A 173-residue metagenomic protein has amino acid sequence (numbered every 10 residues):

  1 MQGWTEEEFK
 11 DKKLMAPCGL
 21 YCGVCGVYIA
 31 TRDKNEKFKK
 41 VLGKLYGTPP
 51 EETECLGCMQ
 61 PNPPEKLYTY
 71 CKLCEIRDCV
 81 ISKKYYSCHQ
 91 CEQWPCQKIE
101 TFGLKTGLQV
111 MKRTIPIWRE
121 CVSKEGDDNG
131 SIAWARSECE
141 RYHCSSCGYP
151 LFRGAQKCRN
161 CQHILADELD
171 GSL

Functional and structural regions predicted by a protein language model:
M1-G3, D170-L173: Mixed-charge, low-complexity intrinsically disordered regions
Q2-H89, Q93-G126: Hydrophobic scaffolds flanking metal-cofactor catalytic centers in soluble metalloenzymes
C55, C88, C144-C147, C158-C161: Short cysteine-rich clusters marking metal-coordination/redox-active sites
V80-Y86, L151-K157, L173: Short linker/helix segments within small regulatory modules
C96-Q97, Q162-G171: Short Cys/His-rich micro-motifs in 6-15 aa windows
E100-G107, R136-E140, D170-G171: Short secondary-structure transition/capping segments
I117-S123, I132, C139, D170: Flanking helices and flexible, charged tails adjoining ferredoxin-like Fe-S electron-transfer domains in multi-subunit
N129-R153: Short flanking/linker segments adjacent to small metal-binding domains or redox-active Cys/His motifs
